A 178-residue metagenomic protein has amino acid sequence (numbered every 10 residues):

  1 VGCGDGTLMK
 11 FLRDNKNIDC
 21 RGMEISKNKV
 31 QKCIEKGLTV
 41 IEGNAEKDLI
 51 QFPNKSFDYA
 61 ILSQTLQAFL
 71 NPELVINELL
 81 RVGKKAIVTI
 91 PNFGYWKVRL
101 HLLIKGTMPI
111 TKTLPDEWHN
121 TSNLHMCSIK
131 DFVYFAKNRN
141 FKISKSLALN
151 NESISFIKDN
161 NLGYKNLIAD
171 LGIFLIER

Functional and structural regions predicted by a protein language model:
G2-G4: Class I SAM-dependent methyltransferase "Motif I" SAM/SAH-binding loop
G6-D48: Class I SAM-dependent methyltransferase SAM/SAH-binding core
N17, G83-K84: A short helix->loop->beta-strand "cap" motif at the edges of active sites that frequently abuts
D19, S56-D58: Structural signature of beta-strand start/N-cap positions in the alpha/beta core of ABC transporter nucleotide-binding
D48-N54: Short conserved loop adjoining the S-adenosyl-L-methionine
K55-S56, V82: Alpha-helix C-terminal capping/helix-to-coil transition sites in glycosyltransferase folds
Y59-L70: A short SAM/SAH-binding and catalytic strip from SAM-dependent methyltransferases
E73-E78, K85-E177: S-adenosyl-L-methionine-dependent methyltransferase catalytic module, highlighting the catalytic core
